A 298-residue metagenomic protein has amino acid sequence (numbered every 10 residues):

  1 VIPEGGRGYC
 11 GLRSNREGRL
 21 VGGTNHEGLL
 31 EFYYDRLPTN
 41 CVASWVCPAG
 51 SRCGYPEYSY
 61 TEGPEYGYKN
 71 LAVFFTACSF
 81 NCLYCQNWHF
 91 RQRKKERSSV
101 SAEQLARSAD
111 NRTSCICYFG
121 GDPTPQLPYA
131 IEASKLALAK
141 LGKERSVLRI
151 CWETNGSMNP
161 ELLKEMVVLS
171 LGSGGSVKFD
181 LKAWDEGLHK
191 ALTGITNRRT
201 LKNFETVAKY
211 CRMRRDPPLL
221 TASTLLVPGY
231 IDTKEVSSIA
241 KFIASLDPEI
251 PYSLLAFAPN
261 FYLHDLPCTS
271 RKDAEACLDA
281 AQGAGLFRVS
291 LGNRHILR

Functional and structural regions predicted by a protein language model:
V1-P3: N-terminal low-complexity or amphipathic/hydrophobic leaders
G6-G172: Conserved Radical SAM active-site core
N15, F257-P259, R294-I296: Residues that form or immediately flank small-molecule/cofactor binding pockets and catalytic motifs
R52-P56, E235-S238, R271-K272: Short amphipathic alpha-helical surface micro-motifs
A77, L226, H295: A broadly conserved detector of short glycine/acidic/proline-rich loop/turn motifs that flank catalytic sites and bind
S99-L266: Conserved AdoMet/S-adenosylmethionine-binding subsite of the radical SAM
R271-R298: A cross-taxonomic marker for long C-terminal extensions/tails that follow the last structured domain
